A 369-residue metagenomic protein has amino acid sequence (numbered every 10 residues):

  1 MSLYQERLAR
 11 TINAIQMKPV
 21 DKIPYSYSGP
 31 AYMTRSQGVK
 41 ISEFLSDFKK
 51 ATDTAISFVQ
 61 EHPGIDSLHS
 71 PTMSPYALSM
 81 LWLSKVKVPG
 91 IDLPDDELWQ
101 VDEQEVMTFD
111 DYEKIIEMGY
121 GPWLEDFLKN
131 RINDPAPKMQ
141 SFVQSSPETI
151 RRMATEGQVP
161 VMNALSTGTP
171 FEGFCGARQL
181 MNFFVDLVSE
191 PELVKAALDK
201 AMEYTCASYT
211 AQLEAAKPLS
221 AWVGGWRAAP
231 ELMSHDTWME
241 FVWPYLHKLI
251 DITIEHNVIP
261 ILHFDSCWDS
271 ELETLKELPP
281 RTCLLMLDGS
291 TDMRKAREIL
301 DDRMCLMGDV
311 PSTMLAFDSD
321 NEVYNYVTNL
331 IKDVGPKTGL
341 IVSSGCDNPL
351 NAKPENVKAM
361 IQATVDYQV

Functional and structural regions predicted by a protein language model:
M1-V369: Catalytic cores of TIM-barrel enzymes
